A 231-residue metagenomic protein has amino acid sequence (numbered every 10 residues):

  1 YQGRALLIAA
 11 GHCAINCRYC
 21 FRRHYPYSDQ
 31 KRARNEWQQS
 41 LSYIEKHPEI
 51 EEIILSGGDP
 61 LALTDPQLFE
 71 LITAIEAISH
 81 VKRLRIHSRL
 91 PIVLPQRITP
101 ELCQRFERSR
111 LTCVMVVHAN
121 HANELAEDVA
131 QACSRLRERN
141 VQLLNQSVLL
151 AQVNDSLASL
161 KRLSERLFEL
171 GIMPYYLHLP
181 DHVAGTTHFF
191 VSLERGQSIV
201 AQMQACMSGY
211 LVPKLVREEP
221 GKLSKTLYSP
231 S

Functional and structural regions predicted by a protein language model:
Y1-F21: N-terminal pre-triad scaffold of radical SAM enzymes
L7-I8, I53-L55, P60-L61: Conserved catalytic-core segments centered on acid/base and nucleophilic motifs
A14, H182, K222: Short, solvent-exposed loop/turn segments at secondary-structure junctions
C20-R32: Iron-sulfur (Fe-S) cluster-binding segments and ferredoxin-like electron-carrier domains, especially [2Fe-2S]
Y27-D29, G57-G58, I86: Surface-exposed cleft-lining segments at the edges of enzyme active sites
Q38, S42-E52, L61-M207: Conserved AdoMet/S-adenosylmethionine-binding subsite of the radical SAM
P60-L61, P91, P220-K225: Short, internal active-site loops enriched in acidic
Q197-S231: C-terminal accessory regions of radical SAM enzymes
